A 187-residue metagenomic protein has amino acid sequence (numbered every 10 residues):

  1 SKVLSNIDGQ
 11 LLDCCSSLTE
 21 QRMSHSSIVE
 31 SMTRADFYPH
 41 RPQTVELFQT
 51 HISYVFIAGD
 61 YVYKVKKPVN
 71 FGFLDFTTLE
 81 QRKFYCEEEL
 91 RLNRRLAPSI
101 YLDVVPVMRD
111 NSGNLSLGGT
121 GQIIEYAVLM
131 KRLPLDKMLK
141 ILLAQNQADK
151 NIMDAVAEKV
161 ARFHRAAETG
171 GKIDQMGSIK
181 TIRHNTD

Functional and structural regions predicted by a protein language model:
C14-C15: Cysteine-centered motifs
H25-D187: Conserved ATP-binding subdomain of kinase catalytic cores across diverse folds
